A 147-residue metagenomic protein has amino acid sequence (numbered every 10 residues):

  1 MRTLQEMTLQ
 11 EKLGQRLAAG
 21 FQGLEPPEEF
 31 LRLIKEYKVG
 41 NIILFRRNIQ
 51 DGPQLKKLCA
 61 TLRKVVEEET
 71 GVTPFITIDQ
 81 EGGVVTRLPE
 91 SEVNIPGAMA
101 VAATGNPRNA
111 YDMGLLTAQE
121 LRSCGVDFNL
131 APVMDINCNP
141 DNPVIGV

Functional and structural regions predicted by a protein language model:
M1-E25: Boundary/entry segment of secreted carbohydrate-active catalytic domains
R2, R32, Q119: Surface-exposed charge patches
M7, F30, T70-G71: Generic detector of short alpha-helix boundary/capping microenvironments and adjacent low-complexity segments
E11, E25-K38: N-terminal glycine-rich anion-binding loops that anchor highly charged ligand groups
Q15, P27, T86-L88: Active-site-proximal flexible loops/turns
R16, G20, L31-K35, K56: N-terminal glycine-/serine-/threonine-rich phosphate-binding loop
K35-V147: Enzymes and membrane/adaptor proteins characterized by extended Gly/Ser/Thr/Asp/Glu-rich, aromatic-dotted
